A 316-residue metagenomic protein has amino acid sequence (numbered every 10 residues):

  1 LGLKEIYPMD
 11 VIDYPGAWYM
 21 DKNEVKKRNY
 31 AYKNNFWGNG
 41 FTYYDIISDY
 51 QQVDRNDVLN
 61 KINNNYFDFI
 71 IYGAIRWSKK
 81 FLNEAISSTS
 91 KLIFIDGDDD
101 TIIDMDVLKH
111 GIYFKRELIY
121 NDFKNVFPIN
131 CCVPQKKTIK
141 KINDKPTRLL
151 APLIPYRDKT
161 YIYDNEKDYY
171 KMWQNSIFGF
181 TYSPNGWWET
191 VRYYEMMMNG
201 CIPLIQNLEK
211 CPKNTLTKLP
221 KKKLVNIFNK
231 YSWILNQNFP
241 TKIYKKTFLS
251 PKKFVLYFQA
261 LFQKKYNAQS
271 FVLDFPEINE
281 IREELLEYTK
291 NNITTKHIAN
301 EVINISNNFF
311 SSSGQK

Functional and structural regions predicted by a protein language model:
L1-D274, I278, N291, T295-S313: Nucleotide-sugar donor-binding catalytic core of glycosyltransferases
I278-E284: Long, low-complexity intrinsically disordered regions
Y288: A detector for short metal-coordination/catalytic motifs
